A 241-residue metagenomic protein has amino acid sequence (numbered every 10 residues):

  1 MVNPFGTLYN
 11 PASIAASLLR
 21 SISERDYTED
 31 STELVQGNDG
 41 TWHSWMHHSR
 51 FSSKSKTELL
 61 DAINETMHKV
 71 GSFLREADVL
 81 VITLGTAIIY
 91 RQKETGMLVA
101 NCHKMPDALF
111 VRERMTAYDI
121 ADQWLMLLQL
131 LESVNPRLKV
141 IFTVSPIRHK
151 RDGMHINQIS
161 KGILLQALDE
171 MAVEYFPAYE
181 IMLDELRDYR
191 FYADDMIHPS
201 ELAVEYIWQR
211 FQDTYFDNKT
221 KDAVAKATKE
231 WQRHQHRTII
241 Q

Functional and structural regions predicted by a protein language model:
M1-Q241: Extracellular glycan-modifying ectodomains
